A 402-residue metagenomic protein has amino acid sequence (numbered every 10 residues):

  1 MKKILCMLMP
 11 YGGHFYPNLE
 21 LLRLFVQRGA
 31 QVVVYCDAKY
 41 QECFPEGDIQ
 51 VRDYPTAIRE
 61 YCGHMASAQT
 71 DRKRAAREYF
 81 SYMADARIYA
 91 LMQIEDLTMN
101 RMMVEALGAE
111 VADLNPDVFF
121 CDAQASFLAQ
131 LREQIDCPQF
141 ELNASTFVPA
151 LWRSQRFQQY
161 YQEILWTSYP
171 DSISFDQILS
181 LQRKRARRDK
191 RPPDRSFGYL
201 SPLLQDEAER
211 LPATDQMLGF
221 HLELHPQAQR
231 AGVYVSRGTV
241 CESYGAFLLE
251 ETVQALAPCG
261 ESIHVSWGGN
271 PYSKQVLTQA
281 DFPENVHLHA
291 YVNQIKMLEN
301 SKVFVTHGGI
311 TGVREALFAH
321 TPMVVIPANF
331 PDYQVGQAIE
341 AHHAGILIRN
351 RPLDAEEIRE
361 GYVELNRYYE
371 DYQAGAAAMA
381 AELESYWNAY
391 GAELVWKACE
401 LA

Functional and structural regions predicted by a protein language model:
K2-K3, A30-V33, D37-E261, K397 (+1 more regions): Nucleotide-sugar-dependent glycosyltransferase catalytic domains
C6-L19, C241-G245: A short, glycine/small-residue-rich beta-strand->loop->alpha-helix junction that serves as a flexible
F15-V26, Y40: Short amphipathic alpha-helix
R52-E60, N143-A144, G308, V325-N329 (+1 more regions): Short beta->alpha connector loops at strand-helix junctions that form conserved, small/polar/Pro-enriched
F119, H289-A338: A donor-sugar binding/catalytic signature common to diverse glycosyltransferases and related nucleotide-sugar
E250-H287: Catalytic donor nucleotide-activated moiety binding site of glycosyltransferases and closely related
I346, R351, E356-A380, Y386 (+1 more regions): Conserved donor-nucleotide binding/catalytic region of nucleotide-linked donor-dependent transferases
W387-A402: C-terminal alpha-helical cap of glycosyltransferases
